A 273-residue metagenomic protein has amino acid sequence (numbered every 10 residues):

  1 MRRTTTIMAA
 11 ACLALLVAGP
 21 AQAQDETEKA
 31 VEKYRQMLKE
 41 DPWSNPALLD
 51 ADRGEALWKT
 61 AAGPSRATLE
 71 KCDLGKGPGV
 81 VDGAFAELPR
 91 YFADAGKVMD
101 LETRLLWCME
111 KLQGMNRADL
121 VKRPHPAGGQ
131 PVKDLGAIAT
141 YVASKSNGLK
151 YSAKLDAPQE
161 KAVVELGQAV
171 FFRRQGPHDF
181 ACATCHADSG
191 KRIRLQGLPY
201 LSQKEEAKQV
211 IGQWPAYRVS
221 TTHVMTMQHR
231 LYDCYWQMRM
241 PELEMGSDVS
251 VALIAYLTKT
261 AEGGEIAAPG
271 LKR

Functional and structural regions predicted by a protein language model:
M1-A9: Bacterial N-terminal signal peptides that target proteins for export
T5, D156-A157, P269-R273: Short alpha-helical "patches" and their helix-cap loops
M8-L16: Bacterial N-terminal signal peptides
G19-A23: Sec/Tat signal peptide C-region and signal peptidase I cleavage site
Q24-L48, K59-A137, N147-G148, R173-R273: Electron-transfer interface patches adjacent to heme c in soluble/periplasmic c-type cytochromes and di-/multiheme
K39-A56, G148-Q168: Short, charged low-complexity linear segments at domain edges
I138-V142: Hydrophobic, well-structured mid-protein blocks that either form specific transmembrane helices
